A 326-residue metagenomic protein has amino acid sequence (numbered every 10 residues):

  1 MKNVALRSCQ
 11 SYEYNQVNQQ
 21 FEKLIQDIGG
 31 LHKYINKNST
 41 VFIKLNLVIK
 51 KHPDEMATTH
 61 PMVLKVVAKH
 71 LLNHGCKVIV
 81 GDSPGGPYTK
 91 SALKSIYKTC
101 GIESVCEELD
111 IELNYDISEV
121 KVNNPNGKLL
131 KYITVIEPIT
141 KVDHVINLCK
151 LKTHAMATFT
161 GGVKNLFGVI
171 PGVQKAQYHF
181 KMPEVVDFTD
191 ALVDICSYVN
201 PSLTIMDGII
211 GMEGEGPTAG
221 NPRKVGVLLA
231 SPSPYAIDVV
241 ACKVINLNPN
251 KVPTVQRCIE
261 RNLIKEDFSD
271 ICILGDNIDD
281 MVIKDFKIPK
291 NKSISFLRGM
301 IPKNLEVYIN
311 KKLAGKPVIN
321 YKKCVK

Functional and structural regions predicted by a protein language model:
M1-V325: N-terminal and secondary-structure boundary signal
